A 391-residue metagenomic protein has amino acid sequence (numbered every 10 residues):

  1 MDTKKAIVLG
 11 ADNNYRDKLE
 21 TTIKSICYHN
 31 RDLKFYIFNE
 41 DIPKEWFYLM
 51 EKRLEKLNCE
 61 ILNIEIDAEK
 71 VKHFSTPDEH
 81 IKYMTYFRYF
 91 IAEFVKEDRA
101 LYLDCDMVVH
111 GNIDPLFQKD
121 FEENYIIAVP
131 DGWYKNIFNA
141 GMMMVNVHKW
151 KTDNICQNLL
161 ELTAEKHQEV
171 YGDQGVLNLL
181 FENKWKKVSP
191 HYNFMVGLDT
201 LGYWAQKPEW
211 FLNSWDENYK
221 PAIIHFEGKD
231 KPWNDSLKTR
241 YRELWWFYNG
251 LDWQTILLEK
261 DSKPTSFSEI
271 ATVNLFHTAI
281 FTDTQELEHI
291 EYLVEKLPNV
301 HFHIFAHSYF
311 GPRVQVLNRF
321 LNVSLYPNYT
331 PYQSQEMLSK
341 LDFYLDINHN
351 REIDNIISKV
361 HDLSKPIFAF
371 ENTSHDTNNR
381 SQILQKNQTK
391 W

Functional and structural regions predicted by a protein language model:
M1-N14, K18-T21, V147-L275: A glycosyltransferase accessory/donor-loop signature
I37, A271-V316: Conserved catalytic-core segment of nucleotide-activated headgroup transferases in glycan assembly
E45-Y48, K52-E93: Active-site-proximal specificity loops/subdomain of glycosyltransferases
A100: Short aromatic/hydrophobic "clamp" motif used to bind/position activated sugar donors
M107-N136: Conserved donor-nucleotide/metal-binding helix-loop-beta segment in metal-dependent transferases, i.e., the alpha-helix
H307-F310, V323-M337, I353: Conserved active-site histidine-acidic residue motif and adjacent donor-binding/catalytic loop of glycosyltransferases
S339-E352: Acidic donor-binding loop of glycosyltransferase active sites
P366-F370: Short hydrophobic beta-strand element within catalytic cores of glycosyltransferases and related nucleotide-activated
